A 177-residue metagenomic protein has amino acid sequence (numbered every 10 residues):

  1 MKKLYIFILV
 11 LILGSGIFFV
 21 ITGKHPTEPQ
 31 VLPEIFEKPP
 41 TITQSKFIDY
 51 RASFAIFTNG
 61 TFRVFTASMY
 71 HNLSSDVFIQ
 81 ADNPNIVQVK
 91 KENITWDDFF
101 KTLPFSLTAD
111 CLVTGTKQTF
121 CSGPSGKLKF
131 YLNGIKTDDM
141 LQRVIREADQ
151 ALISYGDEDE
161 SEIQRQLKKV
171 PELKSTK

Functional and structural regions predicted by a protein language model:
K2-K177: Ubiquitin-like/PB1-type beta-grasp interaction modules and other compact soluble beta-rich domains
